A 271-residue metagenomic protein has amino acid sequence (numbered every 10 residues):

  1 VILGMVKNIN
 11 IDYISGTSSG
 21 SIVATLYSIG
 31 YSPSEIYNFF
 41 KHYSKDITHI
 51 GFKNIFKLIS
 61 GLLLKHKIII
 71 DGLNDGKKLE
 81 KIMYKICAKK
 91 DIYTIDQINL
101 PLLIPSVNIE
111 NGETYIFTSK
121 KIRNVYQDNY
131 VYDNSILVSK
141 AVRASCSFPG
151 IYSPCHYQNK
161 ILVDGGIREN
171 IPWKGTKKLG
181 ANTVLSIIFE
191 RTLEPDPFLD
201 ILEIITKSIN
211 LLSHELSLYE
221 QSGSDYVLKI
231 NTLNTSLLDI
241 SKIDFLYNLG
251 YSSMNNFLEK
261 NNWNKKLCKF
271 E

Functional and structural regions predicted by a protein language model:
V1-T17, T25-E271: Patatin-like phospholipase
